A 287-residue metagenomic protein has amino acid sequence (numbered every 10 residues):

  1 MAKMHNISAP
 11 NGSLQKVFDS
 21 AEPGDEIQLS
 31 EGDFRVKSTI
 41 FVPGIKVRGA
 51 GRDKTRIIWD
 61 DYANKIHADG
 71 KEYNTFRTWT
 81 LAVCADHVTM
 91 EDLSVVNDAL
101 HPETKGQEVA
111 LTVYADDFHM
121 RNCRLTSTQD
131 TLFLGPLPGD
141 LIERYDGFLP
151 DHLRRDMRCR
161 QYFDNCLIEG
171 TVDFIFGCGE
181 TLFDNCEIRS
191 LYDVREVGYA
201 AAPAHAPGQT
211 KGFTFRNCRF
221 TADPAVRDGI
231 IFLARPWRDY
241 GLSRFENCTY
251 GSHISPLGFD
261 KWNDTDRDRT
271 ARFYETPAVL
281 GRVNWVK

Functional and structural regions predicted by a protein language model:
A2-N6, G12-K287: Sequence-level preference for short, compositionally simple segments enriched in small aliphatic or small polar residues
